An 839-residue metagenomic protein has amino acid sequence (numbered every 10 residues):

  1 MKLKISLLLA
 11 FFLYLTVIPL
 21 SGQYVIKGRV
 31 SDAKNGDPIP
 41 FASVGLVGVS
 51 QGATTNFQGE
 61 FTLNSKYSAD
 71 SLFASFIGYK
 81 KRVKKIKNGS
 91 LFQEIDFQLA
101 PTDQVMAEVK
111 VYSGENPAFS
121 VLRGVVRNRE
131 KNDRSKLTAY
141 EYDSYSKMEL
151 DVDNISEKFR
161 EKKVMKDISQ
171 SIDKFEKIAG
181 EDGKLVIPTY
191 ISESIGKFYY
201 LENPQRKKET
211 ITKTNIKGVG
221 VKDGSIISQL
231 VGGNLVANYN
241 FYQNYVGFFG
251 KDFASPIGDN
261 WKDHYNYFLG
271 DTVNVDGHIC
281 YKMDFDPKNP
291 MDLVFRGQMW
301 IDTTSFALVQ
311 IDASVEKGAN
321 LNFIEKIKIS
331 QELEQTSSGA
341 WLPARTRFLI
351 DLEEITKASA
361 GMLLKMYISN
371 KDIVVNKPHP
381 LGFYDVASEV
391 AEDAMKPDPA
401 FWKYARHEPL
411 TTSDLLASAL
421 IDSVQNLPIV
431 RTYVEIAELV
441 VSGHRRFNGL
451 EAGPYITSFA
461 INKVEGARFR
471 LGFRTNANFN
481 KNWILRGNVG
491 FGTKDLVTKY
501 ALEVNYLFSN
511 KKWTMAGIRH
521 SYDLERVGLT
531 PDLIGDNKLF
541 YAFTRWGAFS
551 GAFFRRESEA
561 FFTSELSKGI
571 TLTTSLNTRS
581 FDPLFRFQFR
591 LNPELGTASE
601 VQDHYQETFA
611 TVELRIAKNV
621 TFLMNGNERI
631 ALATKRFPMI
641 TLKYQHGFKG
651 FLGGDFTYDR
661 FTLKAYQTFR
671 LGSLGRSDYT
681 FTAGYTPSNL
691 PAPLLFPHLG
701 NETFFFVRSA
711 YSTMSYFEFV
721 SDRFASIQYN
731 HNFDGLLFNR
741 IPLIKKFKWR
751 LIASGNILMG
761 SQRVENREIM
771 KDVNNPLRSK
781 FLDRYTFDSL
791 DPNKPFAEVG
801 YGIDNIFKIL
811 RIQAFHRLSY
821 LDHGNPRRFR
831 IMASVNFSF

Functional and structural regions predicted by a protein language model:
A10, G247, F253, D385-F839: Exposed, low-structure sequence patches enriched in small/polar residues
Q23-V25, R29-I39: Structural motif
G36-P40, T62-A69: Short Pro-Gly-centered beta-turn/loop motif in secreted/extracellular proteins
A42-L46, L72, V111, Y142 (+2 more regions): Hydrophobic beta-strand segments
L46-G48, S71-K84: A short, solvent-exposed loop/turn motif at the edges and junctions of modular extracellular/periplasmic domains
S50-E60: Short, acidic Ser/Thr/Gly-rich low-complexity loop/linker segments typical of extracellular and cell-surface proteins
K87-S113: Extracellular beta-sheet/turn segments enriched in Thr/Pro/Gly and aliphatic residues
D103-Q104, Y112-C280, D286-V294, T356-G453 (+9 more regions): Structured extracytoplasmic
